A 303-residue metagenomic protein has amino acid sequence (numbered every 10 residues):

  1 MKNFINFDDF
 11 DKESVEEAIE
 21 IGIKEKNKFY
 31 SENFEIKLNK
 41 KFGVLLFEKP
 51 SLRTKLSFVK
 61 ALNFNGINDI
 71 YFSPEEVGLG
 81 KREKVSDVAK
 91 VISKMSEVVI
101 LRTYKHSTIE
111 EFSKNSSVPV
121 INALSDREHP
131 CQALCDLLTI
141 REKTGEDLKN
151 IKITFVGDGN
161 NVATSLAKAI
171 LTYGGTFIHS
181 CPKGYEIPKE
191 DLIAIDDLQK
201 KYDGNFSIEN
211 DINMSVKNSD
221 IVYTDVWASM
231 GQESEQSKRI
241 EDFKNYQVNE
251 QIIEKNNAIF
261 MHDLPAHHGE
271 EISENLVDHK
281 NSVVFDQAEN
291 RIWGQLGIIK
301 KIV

Functional and structural regions predicted by a protein language model:
M1-L56, K60, E128: Positively charged, low-complexity intrinsically disordered leader regions
F42-M95: Active-site cofactor/substrate anionic-group-binding motifs, chiefly glycine- and Lys/Arg-rich phosphate-binding loops
E48-K60, T144-T224: Glycine-rich phosphate/diphosphate-binding loop of Rossmann-like nucleotide-binding domains
K90, E97-A169, H262: Anion-binding alpha/beta catalytic cores of soluble intermediary-metabolism enzymes, centered on
M95, N115-S117, Y173, N256 (+1 more regions): Short, structured coil segments at secondary-structure junctions
D196-N275, S282: Rossmann-like adenosine-cofactor binding region
D278-V303: C-terminal helix-to-coil terminal segments
